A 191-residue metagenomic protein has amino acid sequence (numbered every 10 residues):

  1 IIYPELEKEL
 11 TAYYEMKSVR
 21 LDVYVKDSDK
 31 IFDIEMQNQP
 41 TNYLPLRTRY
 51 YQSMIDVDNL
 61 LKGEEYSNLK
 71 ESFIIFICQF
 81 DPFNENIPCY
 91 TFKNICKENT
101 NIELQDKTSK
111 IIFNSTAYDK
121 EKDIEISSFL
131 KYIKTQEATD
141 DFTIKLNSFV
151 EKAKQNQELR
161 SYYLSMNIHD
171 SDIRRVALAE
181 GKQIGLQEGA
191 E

Functional and structural regions predicted by a protein language model:
I1-S109, D119-E121, D172, V176 (+1 more regions): Accessory alpha/beta interaction modules
S28, F32-Q37, D123-E191: Short, charged alpha-helical interaction segments and adjacent helix-coil junctions
Q105-D119, S128, Y132-K134: Upstream accessory/linker segments immediately N-terminal to the RecA-like ATPase cores of bacterial MutS and a subset
